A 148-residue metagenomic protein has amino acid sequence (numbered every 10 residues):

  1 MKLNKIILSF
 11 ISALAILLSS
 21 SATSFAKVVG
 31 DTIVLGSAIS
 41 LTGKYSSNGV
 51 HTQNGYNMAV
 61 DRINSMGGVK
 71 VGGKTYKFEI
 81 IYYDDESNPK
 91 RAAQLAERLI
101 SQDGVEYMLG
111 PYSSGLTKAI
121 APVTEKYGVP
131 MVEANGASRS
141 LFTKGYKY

Functional and structural regions predicted by a protein language model:
M1-I11: Bacterial N-terminal signal peptides that target proteins for export
S9-S20: Bacterial N-terminal signal peptides
S21-A26: Sec/Tat signal peptide C-region and signal peptidase I cleavage site
V28, N54-E79: Signal peptide-proximal N-terminal region of secreted/periplasmic/extracellular or secretory-lumen proteins
V29, G36-N57, Y83-P89, Y112-S113: Extracytoplasmic "Venus flytrap"
T32, Q53-V60, A93-E97, V105 (+1 more regions): Extracytoplasmic/secreted envelope proteins and their assembly/folding machinery, especially bacterial periplasmic
I81-Y82, E86-E106: Short, well-structured alpha-helical segments in soluble
K90, Q102-Y148: Extracytoplasmic ligand/sensor domains, especially the bilobed periplasmic-binding protein
